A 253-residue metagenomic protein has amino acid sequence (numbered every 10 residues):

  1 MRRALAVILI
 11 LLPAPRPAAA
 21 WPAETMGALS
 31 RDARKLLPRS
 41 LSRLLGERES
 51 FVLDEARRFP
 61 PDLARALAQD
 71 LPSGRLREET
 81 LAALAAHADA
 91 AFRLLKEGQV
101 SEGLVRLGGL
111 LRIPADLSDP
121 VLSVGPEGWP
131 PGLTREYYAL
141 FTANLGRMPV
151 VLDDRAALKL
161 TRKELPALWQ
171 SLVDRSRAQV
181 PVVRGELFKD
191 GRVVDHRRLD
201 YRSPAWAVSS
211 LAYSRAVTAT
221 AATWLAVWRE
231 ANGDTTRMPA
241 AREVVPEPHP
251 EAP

Functional and structural regions predicted by a protein language model:
M1-A19, L107-G108: Sec-dependent N-terminal signal peptides of Gram-negative exported proteins
R3-L5, L81-A82, R93, R112: Compositionally biased, low-hydrophobicity segments enriched in charged and small polar residues
R16-V105, P120-P253: N-terminal, motif-rich segments that launch catalysis or mediate targeting to/interaction with membranes, typified by
G109, I113-L117: Catalytic glutamate of the conserved HExxH
